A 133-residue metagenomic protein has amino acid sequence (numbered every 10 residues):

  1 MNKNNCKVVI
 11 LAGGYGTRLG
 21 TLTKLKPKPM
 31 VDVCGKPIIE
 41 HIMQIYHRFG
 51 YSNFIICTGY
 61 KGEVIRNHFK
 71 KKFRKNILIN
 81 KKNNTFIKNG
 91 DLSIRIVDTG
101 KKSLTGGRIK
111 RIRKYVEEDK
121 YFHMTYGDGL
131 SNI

Functional and structural regions predicted by a protein language model:
M1-I10, R18, K36-Y126: Conserved N-terminal catalytic core of the sugar/cofactor nucleotidyltransferase
L11-G13, D32: A conserved hydrophobic helix/loop-capping motif in glycosyltransferases and polysaccharide synthases
Y15, K26, K61: A generic "binding-loop/recognition-motif" signal
T21-L22: Short acidic/histidine- and often glycine-rich active-site loop of Leloir-type glycosyltransferases that engages
L25-E40: Short catalytic helix/loop segments, enriched in acidic residues and glycine and frequently bearing histidine
G129-I133: Acidic donor-binding/catalytic loop of UDP-sugar-dependent glycosyltransferases, especially processive GT2
